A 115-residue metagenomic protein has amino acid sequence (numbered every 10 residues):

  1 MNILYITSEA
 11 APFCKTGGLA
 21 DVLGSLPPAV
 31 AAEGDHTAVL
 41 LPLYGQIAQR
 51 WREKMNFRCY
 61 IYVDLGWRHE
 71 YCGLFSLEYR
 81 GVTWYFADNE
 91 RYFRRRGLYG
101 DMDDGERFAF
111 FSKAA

Functional and structural regions predicted by a protein language model:
M1-A115: Catalytic cores of nucleotide-sugar-dependent glycosyltransferases that transfer UDP/GDP/TDP-activated
